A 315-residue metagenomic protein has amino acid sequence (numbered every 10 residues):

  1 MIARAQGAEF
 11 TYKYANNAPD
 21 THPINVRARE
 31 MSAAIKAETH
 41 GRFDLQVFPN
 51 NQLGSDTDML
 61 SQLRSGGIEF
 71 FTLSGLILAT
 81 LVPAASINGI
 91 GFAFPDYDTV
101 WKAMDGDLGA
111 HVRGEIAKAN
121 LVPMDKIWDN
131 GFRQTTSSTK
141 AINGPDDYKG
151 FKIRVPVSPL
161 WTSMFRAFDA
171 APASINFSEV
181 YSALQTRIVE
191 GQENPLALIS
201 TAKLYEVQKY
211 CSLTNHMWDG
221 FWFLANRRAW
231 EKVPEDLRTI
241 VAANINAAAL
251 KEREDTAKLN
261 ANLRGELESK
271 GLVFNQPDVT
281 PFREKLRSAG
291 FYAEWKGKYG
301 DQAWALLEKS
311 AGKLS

Functional and structural regions predicted by a protein language model:
I2-T99, D107-L108, G114-S315: N-terminal secretory/targeting leader peptides
